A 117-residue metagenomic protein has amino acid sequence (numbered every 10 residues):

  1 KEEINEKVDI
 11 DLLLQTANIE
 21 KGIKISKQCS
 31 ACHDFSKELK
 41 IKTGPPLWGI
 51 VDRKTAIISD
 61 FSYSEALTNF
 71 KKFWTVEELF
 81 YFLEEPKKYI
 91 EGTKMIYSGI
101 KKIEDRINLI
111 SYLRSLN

Functional and structural regions predicted by a protein language model:
K1, V8, F73-N117: C-terminal capping alpha-helices of c-type cytochrome domains
E2-S26: Electrostatic cytochrome c docking/interface patches
L13-L14, A31-D34, S62-Y63: N-terminal post-signal-peptidase region of extra-cytosolic proteins
I19-I23, K37-T75, I96-I100: Gly/Gly-Pro-rich "capping" loops immediately C-terminal to redox-active cysteine motifs in periplasmic/lumenal
G22, S26-F35, L109-L113: The canonical Cys-X-X-Cys-His
C32-F35, L39, Y89: Histidine kinase transmitter module recognition
